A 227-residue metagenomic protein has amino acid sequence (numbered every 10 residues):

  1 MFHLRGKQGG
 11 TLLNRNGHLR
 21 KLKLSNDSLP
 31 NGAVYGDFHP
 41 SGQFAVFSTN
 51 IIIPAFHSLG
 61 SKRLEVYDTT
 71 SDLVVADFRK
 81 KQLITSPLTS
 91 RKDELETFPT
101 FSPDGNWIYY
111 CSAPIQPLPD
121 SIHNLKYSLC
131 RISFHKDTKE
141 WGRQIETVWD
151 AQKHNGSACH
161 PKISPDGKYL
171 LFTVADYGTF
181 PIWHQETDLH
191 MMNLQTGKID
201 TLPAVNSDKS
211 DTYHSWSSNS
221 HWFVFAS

Functional and structural regions predicted by a protein language model:
M1-G6, T11-G17, K23-P40, F47-N50: Extended surface/linker regions that mediate inter-domain or inter-protein docking in multi-component redox
M1-H3, F47-T69, Y110-Y127, F172-E186: Short, conserved, GDST-rich strand-edge loop motifs in beta-rich repeat architectures
R5-K7, R15, S41, T69 (+5 more regions): Short loop/turn segments that connect beta-strands within the blades of beta-propeller domains, predominantly WD40
N14-V34, D68, V74-L95, I132-C159 (+1 more regions): Multi-bladed beta-propeller domains
G42-A45, G105-I108, G167-L170, F223: Hydrophobic beta-strand positions that form the internal "hydrophobic ladder" of WD40/Gbeta-like beta-propeller blades
P119-S121, E140-G142, G178-H184, I199-L202 (+1 more regions): Extended hydrophobic-aromatic, low-complexity segments
T201, V205-S227: Repeat-solenoid scaffold signature
